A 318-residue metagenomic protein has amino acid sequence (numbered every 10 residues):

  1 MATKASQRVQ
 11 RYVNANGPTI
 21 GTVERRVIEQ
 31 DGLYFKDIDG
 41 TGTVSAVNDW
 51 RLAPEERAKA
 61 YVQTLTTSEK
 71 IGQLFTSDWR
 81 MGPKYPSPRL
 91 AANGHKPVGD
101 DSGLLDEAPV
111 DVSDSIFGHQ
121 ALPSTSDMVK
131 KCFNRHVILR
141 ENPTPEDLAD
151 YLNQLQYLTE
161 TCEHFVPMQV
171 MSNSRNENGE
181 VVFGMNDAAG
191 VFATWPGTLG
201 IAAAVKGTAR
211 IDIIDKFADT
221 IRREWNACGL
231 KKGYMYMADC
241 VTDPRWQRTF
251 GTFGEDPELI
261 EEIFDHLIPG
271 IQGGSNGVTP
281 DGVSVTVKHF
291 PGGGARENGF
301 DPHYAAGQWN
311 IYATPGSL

Functional and structural regions predicted by a protein language model:
M1-L318: Glycoside hydrolase catalytic-domain context in secreted enzymes
